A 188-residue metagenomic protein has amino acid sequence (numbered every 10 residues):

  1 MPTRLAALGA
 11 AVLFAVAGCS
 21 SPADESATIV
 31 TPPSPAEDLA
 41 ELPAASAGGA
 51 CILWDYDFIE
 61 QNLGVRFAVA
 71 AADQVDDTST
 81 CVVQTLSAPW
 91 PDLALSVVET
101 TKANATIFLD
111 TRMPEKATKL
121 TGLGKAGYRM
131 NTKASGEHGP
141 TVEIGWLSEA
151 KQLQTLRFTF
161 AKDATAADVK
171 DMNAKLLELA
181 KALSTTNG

Functional and structural regions predicted by a protein language model:
M1-L8: Bacterial N-terminal signal peptides that target proteins for export
A15-G18: C-terminal motif of bacterial Sec signal peptides marking the signal peptidase cleavage site
P22-G188: A small/polar (G/S/T-enriched), proline-flanked helix-loop surface module common in exported/cell-envelope proteins
